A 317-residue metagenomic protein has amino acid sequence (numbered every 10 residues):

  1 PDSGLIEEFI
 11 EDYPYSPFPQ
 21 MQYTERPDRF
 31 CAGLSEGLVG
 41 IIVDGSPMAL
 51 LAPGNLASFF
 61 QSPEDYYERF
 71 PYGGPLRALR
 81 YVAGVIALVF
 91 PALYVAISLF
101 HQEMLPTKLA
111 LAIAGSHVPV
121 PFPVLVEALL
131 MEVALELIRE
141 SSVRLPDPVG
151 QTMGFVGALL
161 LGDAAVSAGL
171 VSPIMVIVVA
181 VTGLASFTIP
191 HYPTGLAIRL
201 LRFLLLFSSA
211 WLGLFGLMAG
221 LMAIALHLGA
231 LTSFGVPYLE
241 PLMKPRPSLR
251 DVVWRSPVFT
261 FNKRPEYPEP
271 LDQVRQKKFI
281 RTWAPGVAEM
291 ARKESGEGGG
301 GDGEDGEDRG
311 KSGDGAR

Functional and structural regions predicted by a protein language model:
P1-E127, S233-V252, P257-T260, P270-R281 (+3 more regions): Cytosolic regulatory modules rich in charged/polar residues
V43-G45, V124, D147-V149, L170 (+3 more regions): Active-site proximal loops enriched in glycine and acidic residues that flank catalytic Cys/His/Asp and coordinate
N55-L205: Transmembrane alpha-helical segments that form the functional core of multipass membrane systems
D147, L159, V166, A210 (+1 more regions): Generic detector of intrinsically disordered, low-complexity, polar/charged segments
M175, A180-G298: Hydrophobic alpha-helical transmembrane segments of membrane transport and translocation systems, primarily multi-pass
